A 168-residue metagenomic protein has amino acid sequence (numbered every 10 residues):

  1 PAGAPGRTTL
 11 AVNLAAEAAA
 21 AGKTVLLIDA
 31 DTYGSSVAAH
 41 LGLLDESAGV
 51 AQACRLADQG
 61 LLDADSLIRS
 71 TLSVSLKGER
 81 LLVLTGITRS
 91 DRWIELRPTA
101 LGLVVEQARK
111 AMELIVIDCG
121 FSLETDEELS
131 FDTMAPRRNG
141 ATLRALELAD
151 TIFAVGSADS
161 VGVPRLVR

Functional and structural regions predicted by a protein language model:
P1-A2, A30, I87-T88, S157-A158: Structural motif
P1-L26: Walker A (P-loop) phosphate-binding motif
T8, L61, R92-T99: Active-site glycine- and acidic-residue-rich loops that bind and position anionic ligands or nucleotide-like cofactors
L14, A30-D31, G86-I87, C119-G120: Fold-independent oxyanion-binding glycine-rich loops and adjacent beta-strand/coil segments at enzyme active sites
A18-V83, V105, D132: Phosphate-binding loop that captures ATP/GTP phosphates
S35-V37, D91, E124: Conserved protein kinase catalytic core
A53-L56, V83-R92, E127: Short, basic, glycine/proline-bearing loop/turn elements
E95, T99-V104, R109-K110, L114-R168: Conserved catalytic-core segment of NTP-binding enzymes
